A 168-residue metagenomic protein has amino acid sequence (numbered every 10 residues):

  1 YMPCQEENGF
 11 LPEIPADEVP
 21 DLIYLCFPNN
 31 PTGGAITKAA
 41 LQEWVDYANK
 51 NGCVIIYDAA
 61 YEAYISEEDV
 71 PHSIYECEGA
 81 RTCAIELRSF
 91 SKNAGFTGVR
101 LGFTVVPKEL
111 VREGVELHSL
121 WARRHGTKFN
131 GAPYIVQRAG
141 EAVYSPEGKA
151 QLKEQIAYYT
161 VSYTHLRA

Functional and structural regions predicted by a protein language model:
M2-P3, L87: Hydrophobic residues at beta-strand termini and immediately following loops that shape nucleotide-binding pockets
P3-H72: Active-site phosphate-binding strand-loop segment of PLP-dependent enzymes
C77, R81-A157: Conserved core segment of the aminotransferase class I/II
T160-S162: Acidic, proline/serine/threonine- and glycine-rich low-complexity intrinsically disordered segments
T164-A168: Conserved small/polar residues in nucleotide/adenosyl-binding loops
